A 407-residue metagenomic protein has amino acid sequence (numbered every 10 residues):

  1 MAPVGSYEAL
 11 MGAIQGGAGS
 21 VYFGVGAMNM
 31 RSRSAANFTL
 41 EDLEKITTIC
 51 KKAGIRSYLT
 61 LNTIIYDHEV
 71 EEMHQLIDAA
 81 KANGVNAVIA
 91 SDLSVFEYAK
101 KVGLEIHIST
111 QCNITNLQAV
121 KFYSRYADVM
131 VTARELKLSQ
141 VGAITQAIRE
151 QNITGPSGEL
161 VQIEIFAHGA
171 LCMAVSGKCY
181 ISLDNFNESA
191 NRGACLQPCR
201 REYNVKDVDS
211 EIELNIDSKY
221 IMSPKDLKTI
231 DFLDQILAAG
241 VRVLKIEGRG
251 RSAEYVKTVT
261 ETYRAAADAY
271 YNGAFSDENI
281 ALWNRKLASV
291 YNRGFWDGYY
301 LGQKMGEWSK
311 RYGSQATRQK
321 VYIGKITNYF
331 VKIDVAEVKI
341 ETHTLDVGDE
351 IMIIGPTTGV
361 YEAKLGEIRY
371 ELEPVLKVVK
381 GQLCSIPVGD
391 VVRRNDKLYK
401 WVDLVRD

Functional and structural regions predicted by a protein language model:
M1-V4, A9-G16, S20-S32, T47 (+7 more regions): Surface-exposed amphipathic alpha-helical tracts and adjacent flexible/coil segments at the periphery of soluble enzymes
A9, S94-V95: Alpha-helix capping/helix-boundary segments
A35-E44, I49: A phosphate-binding glycine/aspartate-rich beta-alpha loop in the early core of alpha/beta enzymes
F96-K101: Short active-site loop/helix that positions an aromatic residue
T115-V120: Short, glycine/polar-rich helix-capping loops at beta-to-alpha or helix-loop-helix junctions that flank or form
S124: Positively charged, amphipathic and often flexible ligand-engagement surfaces
